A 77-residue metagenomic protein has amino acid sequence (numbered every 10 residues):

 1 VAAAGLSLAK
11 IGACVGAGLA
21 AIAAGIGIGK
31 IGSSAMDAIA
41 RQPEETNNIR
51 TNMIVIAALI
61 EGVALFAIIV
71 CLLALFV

Functional and structural regions predicted by a protein language model:
V1-V77: Hydrophobic, small-residue-rich transmembrane alpha-helices and their short perimembrane loops in multi-pass membrane
